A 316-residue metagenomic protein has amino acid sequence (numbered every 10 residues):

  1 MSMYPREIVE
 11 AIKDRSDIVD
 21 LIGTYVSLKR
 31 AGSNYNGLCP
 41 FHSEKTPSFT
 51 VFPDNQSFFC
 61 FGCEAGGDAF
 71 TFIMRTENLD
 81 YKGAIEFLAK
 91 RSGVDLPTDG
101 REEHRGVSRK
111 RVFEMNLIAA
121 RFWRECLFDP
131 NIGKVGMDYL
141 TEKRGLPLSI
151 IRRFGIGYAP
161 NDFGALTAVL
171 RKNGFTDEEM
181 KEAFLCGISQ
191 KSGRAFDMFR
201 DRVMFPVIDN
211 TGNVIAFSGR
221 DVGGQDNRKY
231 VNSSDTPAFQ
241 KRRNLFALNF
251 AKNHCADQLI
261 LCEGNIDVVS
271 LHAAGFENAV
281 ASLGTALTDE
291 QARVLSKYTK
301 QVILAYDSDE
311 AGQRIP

Functional and structural regions predicted by a protein language model:
M1-E103: N-terminal structured subdomain of primase-like DNA metabolism proteins
Y4, A31, R105-R111, I118-R121 (+2 more regions): Phosphate-handling DNA/RNA-contact segment within nucleic-acid enzymes
E10, G83-V135: Conserved active-site segments centered on acidic
K13, G62-G66, F113-L117, F128-I132 (+2 more regions): Short acidic alpha-helix initiation/capping motifs at coil-to-helix transition points, especially at protein N-termini
E103-R105, R124, F128, F154-A159 (+2 more regions): Conserved short loop/turn motifs at secondary-structure junctions
E310-P316: Phosphate/diphosphate-binding loops
